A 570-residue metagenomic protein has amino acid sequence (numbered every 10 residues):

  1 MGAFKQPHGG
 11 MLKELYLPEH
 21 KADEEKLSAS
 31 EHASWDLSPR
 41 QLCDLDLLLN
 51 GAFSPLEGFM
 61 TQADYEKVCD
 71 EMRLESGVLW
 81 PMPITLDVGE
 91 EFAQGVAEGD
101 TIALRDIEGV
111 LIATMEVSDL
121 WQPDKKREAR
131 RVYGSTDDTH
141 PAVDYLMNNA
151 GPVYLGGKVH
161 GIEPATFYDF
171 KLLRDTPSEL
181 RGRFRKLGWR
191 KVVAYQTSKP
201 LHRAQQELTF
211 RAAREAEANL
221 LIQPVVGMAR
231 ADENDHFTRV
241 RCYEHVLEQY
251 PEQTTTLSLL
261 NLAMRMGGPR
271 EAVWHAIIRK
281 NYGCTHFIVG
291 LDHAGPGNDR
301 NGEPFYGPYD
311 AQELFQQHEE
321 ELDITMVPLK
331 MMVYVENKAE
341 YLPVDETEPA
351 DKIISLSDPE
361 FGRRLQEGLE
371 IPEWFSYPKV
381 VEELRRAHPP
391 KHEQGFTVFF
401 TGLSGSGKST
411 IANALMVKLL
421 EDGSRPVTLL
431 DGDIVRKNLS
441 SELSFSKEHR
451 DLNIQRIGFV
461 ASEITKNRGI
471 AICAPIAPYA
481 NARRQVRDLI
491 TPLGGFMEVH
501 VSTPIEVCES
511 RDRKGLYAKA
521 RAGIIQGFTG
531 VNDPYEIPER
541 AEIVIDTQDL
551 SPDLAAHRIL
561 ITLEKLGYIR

Functional and structural regions predicted by a protein language model:
M1-H392: Active-site cores that bind ATP or allylic diphosphates and position pyrophosphate for catalysis
R183, L187, Q317-A474, P478-E509 (+1 more regions): Glycine-rich phosphate-binding loop of ATP-dependent small-molecule kinases
